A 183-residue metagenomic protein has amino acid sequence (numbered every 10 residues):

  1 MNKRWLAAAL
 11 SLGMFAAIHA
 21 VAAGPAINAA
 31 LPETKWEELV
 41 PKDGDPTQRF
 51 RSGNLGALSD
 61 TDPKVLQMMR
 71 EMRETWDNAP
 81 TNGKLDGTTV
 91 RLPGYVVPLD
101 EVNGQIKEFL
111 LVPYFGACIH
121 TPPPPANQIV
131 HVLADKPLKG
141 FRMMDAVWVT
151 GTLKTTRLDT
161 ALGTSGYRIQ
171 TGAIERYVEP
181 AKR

Functional and structural regions predicted by a protein language model:
M1-R4: Positively charged n-region of N-terminal signal peptides that target proteins for export
A7-A17: Bacterial N-terminal signal peptides
V21-R183: OB-fold and OB-like single-stranded nucleic-acid-recognition modules and their adjacent interaction interfaces
